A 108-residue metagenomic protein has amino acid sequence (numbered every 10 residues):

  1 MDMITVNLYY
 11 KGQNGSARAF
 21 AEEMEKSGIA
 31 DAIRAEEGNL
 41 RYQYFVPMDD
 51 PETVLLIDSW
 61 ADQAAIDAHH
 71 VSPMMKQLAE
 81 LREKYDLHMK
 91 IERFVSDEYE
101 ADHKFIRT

Functional and structural regions predicted by a protein language model:
M1-T5, A35-G38, L56, H88-E92: Short N-terminal helix-initiation segments at or just after the protein's N-terminus
M3, Y9, Q13, E25-K26 (+1 more regions): N-terminal/domain-start segments enriched in small and hydrophobic, helix-friendly residues, covering either
I4-K11, R41-V71: Short, well-ordered beta-strand segments in beta-rich or mixed alpha/beta enzyme and ligand-binding folds
S16-L40, M74: Short amphipathic alpha-helical segments
R18, A64-D67, K76: Alpha-helical elements of the RecA-like P-loop NTPase motor core of helicases
M24, H69-H70, A79-R82: Short, flexible helix/strand-to-coil boundary loops that buttress conserved ligand/catalytic motifs in alpha/beta
Y44-E52, Q77-T108: Glycine-rich beta-strand-turn "strand-cap" elements at beta-sheet edges
